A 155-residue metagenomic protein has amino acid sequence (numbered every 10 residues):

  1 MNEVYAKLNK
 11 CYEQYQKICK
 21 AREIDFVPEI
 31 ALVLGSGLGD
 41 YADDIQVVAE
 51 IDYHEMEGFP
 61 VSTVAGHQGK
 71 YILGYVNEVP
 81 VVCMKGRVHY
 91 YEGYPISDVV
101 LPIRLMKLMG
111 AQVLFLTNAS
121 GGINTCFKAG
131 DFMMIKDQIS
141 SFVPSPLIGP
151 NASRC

Functional and structural regions predicted by a protein language model:
M1-C155: Metabolite-binding pocket within alpha/beta catalytic cores that recognizes anionic/polar moieties
